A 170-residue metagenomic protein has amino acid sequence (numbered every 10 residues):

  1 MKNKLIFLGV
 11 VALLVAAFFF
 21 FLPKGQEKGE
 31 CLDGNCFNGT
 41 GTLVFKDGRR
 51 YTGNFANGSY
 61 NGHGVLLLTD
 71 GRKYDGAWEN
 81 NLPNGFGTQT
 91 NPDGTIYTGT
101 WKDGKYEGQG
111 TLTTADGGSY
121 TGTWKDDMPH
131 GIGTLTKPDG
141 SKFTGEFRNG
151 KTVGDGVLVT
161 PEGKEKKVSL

Functional and structural regions predicted by a protein language model:
K2-L170: Glycine/tyrosine- and acidic-biased, solvent-exposed loop/turn segments at the edges of beta-strands
